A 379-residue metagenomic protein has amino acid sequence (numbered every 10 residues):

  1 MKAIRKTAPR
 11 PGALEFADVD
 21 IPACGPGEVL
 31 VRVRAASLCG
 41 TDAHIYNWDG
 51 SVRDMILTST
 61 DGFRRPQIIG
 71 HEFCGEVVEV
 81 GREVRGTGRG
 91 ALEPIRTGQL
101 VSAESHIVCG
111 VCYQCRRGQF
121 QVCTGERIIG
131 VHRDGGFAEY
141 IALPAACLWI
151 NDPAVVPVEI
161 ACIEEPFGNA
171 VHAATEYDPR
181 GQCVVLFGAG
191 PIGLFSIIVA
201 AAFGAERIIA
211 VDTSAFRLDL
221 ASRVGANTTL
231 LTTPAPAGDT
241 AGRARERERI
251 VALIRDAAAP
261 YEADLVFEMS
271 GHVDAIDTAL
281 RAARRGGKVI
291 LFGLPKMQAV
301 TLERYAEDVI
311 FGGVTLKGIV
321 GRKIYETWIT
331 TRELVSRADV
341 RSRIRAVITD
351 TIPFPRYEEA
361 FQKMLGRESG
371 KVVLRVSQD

Functional and structural regions predicted by a protein language model:
A3, D277-R281, I324-D379: C-terminal hydrophobic helical "lid"/dimerization subdomain of Rossmann-like NAD(P)H-dependent oxidoreductases
P22-A36, S51-Y113, C147, D152-V155: Glycine-rich beta-strand-centered segment in the early N-terminal region that forms part of a ligand/cofactor-binding
P26, T97, R180-G181, R285: Short, flexible surface segments
S59-P66, H71, G86-R89, I107-F187: NAD(P)H dinucleotide-binding glycine-rich loop of Rossmann-like/cofactor-binding domains, especially the beta1-alpha1
P153-T240: Mid-domain Rossmann-like dinucleotide-binding core that forms the NAD(H)/NADP(H) cofactor-binding site
Y177-R180, R223-T315: Glycine-rich cofactor phosphate-binding loops and adjacent beta1-alpha1 units of small-molecule cofactor enzyme domains
S214, P295, R322: Residues in the short beta-alpha loop(s) of Rossmann-like NAD(P)-binding domains
